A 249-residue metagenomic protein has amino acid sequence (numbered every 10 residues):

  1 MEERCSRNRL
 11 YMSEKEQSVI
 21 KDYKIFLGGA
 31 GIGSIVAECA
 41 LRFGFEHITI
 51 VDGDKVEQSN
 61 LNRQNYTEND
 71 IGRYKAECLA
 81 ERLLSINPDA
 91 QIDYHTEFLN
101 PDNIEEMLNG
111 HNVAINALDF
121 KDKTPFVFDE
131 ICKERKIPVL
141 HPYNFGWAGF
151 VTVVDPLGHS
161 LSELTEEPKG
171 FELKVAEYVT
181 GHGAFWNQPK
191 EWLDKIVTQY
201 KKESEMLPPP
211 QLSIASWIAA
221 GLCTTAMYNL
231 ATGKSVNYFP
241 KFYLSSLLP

Functional and structural regions predicted by a protein language model:
M1-F26, Q58: N-terminal charged helix/coil linker that caps or initiates catalytic domains
M1-Y11, N229-P249: Phosphate-binding loop/pocket of nucleotide- and phosphate-handling active sites
I32-G33: Hydrophobic/small residue at the entry helix of a nucleotide-binding pocket
A40: Aromatic pocket-lining residues of Rossmann-like dinucleotide-binding sites
H47-N87: Glycine-rich phosphate-binding loop and adjoining beta1-alpha1-beta2 segment of Rossmann-like nucleotide-binding folds
A76-V113, A117-P125: A structured beta-alpha segment of the ubiquitous adenosine-cofactor-binding alpha/beta core
N112-I214, L248: E1/E1-like adenylate-forming module used to activate ubiquitin-like modifiers and sulfur-carrier proteins
P156, I218-N237: Oxidoreductase and adenylate-handling cofactor-binding alpha/beta cores
